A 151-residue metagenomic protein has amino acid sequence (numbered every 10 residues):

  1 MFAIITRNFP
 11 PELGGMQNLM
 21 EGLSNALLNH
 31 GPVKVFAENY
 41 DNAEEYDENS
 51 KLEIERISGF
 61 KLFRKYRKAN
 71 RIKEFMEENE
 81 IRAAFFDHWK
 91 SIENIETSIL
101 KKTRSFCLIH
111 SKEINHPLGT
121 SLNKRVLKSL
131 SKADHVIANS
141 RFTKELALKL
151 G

Functional and structural regions predicted by a protein language model:
M1-A3: Extreme N-terminal starter segment of soluble prokaryotic enzymes
T6-L13, L19-R64, T143, L148: N-terminal strand-loop element at the rim of the active site of nucleotide-sugar-dependent glycosyltransferases
E12, F63, I92-E93, S105-T120 (+1 more regions): A short, histidine- and acid-enriched strand-loop-helix "catalytic/donor-clamping" loop that lines the nucleotide-sugar
N70-N79: Short, well-structured alpha-helical segments in soluble
E77, K128-S129: Structural alpha-helical scaffold elements that stabilize or flank donor/cofactor-binding regions in carbohydrate
R82-A83, H135: Structural motif
F86-I92: Short His-centered aromatic/hydrophobic patch
A133-G151: A short, active-site helix/loop in glycosyltransferases that binds the activated sugar's phosphate group
